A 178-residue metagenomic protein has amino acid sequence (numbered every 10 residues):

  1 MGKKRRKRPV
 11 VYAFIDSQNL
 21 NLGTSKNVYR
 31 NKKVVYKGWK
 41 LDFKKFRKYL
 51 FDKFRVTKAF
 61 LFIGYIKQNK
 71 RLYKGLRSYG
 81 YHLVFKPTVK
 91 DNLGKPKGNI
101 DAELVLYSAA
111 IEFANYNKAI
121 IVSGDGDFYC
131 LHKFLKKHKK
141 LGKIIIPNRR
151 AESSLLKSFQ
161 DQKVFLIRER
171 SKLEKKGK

Functional and structural regions predicted by a protein language model:
G2-P96, I100, K137, L141: Domain-level signal for Mg2+-assisted phosphodiester chemistry and nucleotide/NA-binding surfaces in nucleic-acid
K70-K178: Nuclease catalytic cores that cleave nucleic-acid phosphodiester bonds, predominantly acidic two-metal-ion
